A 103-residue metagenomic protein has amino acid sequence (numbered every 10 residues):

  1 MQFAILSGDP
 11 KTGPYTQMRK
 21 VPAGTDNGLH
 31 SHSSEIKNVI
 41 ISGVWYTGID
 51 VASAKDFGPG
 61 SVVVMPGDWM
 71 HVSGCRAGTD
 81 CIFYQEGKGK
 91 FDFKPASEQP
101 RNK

Functional and structural regions predicted by a protein language model:
M1-G28: A short glycine-rich, His/Asp/Glu-containing loop-to-beta-strand
D9-K11, W45, I49-D68: Short acidic-glycine-tyrosine-enriched beta hairpin
P10-T12, S31-S33, K55-G58, C75-G78: Extracellular/periplasmic catalytic domains that process cell-envelope and extracellular macromolecules
P14-T16, E35, W69: Short, surface-exposed coil-to-beta transition loops
P22-T25, H32-V51: Glycine- and acidic-residue-biased ligand/ion/polar-headgroup-sensing regions
N27-L29, T47-G48, M70-R76: Short beta-strand His + acidic residue motifs that chelate non-heme Fe in jelly-roll/DSBH and cupin folds
G67-F91: Ligand-binding loop in jelly-roll beta-barrel domains
G89-N102: Short peripheral tails and domain-boundary helices/loops at the edges of structured domains
